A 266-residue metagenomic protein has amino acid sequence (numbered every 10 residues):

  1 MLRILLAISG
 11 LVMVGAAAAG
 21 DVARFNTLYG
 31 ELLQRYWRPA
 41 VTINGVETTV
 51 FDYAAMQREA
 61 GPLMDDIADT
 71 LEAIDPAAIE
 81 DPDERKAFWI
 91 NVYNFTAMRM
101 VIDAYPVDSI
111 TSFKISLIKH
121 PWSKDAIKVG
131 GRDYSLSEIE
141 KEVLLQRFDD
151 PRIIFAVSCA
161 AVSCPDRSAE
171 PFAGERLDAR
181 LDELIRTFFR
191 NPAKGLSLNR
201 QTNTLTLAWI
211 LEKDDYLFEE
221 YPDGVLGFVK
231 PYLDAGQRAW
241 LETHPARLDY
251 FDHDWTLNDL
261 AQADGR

Functional and structural regions predicted by a protein language model:
M1-L5: Bacterial N-terminal signal peptides that target proteins for export
V14-G15: N-terminal signal peptide c-region/cleavage motif recognized by signal peptidases
G20-I79, D83-I90, F95-R266: Interaction/scaffold regions that mediate signaling and macromolecular assembly across diverse proteins
